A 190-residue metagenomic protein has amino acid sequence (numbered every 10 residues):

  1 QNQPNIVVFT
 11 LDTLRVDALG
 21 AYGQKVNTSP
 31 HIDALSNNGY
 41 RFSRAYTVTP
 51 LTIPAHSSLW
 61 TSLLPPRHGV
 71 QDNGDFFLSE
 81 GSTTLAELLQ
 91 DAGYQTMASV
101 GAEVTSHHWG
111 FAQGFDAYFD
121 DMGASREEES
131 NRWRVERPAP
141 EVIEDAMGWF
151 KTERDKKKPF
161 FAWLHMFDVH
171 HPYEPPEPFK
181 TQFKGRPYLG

Functional and structural regions predicted by a protein language model:
Q1-G190: Catalytic domains that recognize anionic headgroups
